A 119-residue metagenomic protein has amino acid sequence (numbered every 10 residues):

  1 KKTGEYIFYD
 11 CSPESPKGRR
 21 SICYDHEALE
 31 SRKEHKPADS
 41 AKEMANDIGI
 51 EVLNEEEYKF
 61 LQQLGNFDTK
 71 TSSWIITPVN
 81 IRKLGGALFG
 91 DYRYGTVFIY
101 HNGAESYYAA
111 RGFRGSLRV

Functional and structural regions predicted by a protein language model:
K1-E51, E55-V119: A binding-site-centric feature that preferentially detects glycan-recognition modules on secreted/surface proteins
